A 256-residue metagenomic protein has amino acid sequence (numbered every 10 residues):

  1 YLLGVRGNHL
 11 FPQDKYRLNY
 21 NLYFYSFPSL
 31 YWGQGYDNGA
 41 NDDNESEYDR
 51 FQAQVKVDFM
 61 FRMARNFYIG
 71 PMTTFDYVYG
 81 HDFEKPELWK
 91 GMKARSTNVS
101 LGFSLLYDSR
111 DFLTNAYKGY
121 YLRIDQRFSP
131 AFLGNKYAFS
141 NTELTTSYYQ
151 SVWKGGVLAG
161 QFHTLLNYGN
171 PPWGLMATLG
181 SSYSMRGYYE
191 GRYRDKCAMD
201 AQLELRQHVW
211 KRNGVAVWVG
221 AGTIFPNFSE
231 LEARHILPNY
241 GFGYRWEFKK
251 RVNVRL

Functional and structural regions predicted by a protein language model:
Y1, L10, Y25-S29, D76-D82 (+5 more regions): Sequence/structural signature of outer-membrane beta-barrel proteins
Y1, V5, Y20-Y36, P71-Y77 (+7 more regions): Transmembrane beta-barrel strands of outer-membrane/channel proteins
Y1-T97, G191-D195, N253-R255: Gram-negative/organellar outer-membrane beta-barrel architecture
L2, D14-L18, R65-I69, D111-T114 (+3 more regions): Repeated loop/turn-to-beta-strand initiation elements of outer-membrane beta-barrel proteins
V5, L30-N38, M72, H81-L88 (+4 more regions): Outer-membrane beta-barrel translocator domains and adjoining extracellular loop/strand segments of Gram-negative
N8-L10, K56-R62, M72, S104-D108 (+3 more regions): Transmembrane beta-barrel domains of outer membrane proteins
W32-N41, Y79-W89, Y120-F128, A177-R186 (+2 more regions): Flexible, solvent-exposed coil segments and beta strand-coil junctions, predominantly the extracellular/periplasmic
N98-W210, V217-W218: C-terminal outer-membrane beta-barrel translocator/porin domains of Gram-negative envelope proteins and their
